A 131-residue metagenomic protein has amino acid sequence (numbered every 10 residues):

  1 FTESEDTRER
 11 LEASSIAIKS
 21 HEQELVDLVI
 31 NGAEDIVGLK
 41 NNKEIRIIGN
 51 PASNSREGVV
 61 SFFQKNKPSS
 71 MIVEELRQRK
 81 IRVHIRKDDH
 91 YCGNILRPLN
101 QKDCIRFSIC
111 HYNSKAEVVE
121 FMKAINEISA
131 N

Functional and structural regions predicted by a protein language model:
F1-N131: Pyridoxal 5′-phosphate
